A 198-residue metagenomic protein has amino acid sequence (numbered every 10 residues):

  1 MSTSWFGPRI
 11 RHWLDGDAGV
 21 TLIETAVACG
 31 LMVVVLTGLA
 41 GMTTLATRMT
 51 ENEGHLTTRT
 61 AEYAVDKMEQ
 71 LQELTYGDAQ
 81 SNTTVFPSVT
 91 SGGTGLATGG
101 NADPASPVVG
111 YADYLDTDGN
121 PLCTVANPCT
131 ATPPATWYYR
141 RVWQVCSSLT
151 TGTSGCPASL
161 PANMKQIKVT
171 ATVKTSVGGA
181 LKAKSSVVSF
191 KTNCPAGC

Functional and structural regions predicted by a protein language model:
M1-W13: N-terminal secretory signal peptides that target proteins for export/translocation
W13-G16, V20-V65: Aliphatic-rich helix starts adjacent to a transmembrane/signal segment
H55-C198: Low-complexity, Gly/Pro-rich coil/beta segments used as flexible assembly/activation regions
